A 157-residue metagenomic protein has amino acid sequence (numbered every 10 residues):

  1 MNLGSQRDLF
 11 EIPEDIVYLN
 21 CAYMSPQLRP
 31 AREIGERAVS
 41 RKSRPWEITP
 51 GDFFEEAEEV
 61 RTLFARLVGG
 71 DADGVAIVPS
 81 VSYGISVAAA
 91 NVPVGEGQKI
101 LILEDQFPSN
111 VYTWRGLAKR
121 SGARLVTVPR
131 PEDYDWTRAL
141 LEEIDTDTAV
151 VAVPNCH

Functional and structural regions predicted by a protein language model:
M1-H157: Pyridoxal 5′-phosphate
